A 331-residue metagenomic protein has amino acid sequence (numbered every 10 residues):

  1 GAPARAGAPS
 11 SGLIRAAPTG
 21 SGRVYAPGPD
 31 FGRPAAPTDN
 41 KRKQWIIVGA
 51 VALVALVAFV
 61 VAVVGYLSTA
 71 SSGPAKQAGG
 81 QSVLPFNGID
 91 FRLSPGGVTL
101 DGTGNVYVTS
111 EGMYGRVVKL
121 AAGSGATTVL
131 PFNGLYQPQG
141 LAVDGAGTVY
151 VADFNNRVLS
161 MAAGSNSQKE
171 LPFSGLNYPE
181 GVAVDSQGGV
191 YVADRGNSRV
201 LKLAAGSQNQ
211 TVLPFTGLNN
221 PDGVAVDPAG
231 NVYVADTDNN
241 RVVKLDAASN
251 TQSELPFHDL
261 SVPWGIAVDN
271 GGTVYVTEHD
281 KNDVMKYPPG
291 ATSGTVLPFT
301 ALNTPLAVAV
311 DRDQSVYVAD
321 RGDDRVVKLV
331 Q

Functional and structural regions predicted by a protein language model:
G1-T38: Low-complexity, Pro/Ser/Thr/Gly/Ala-rich intrinsically disordered linkers and tails that serve as
R15, I47-V48, D90, A267: Residues marking helix boundaries in flexible regions
P34-G49: Short, low-complexity patches enriched in S/T/P/G
A50-V61: Core hydrophobic alpha-helical transmembrane segments of single-pass membrane proteins
F59, Y66, S72-Q331: Flexible "stalk/tail and boundary" regions
